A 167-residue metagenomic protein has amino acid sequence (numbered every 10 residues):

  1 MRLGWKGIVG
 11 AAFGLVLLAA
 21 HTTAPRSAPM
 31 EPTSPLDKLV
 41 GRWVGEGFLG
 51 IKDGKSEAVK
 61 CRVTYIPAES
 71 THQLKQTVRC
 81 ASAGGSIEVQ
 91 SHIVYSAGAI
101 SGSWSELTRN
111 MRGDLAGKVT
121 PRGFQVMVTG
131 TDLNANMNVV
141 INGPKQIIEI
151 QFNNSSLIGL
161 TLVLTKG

Functional and structural regions predicted by a protein language model:
M1-A12: Bacterial N-terminal signal peptides that target proteins for export
G10-A20: Bacterial N-terminal signal peptides
H21-A28: Signal peptide processing junction and immediate N-terminal pro/mature segment of secreted/exported proteins
A28-V140, F152-K166: Central antiparallel beta-sheet cores of small beta-barrel/beta-sandwich binding domains
Q146-I148: Preference for long, well-ordered alpha-helical segments
